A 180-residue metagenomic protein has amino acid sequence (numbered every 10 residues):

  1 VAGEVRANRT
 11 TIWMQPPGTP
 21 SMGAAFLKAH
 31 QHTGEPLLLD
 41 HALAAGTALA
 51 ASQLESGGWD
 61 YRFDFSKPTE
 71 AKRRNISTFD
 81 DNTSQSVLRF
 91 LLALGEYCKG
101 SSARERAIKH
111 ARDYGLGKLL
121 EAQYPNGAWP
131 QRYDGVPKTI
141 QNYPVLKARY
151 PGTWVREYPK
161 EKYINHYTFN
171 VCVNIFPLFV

Functional and structural regions predicted by a protein language model:
V1-F169, N174: Extended ligand-binding groove/face enriched in aromatic
